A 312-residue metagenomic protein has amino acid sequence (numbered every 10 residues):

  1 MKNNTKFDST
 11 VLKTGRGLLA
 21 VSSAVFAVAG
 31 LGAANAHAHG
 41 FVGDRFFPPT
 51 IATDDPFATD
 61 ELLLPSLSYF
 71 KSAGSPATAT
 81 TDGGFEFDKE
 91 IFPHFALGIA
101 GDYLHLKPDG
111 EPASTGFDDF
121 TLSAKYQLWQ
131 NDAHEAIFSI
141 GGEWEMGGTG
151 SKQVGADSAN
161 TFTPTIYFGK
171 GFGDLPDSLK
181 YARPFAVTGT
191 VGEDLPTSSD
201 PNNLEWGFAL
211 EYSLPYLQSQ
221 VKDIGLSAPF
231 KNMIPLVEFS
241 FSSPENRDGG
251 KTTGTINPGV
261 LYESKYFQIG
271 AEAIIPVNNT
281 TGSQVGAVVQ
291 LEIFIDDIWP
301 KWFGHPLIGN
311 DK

Functional and structural regions predicted by a protein language model:
M1-F41, I298-K312: Cleavable N-terminal export/targeting peptides
H37-K312: Transmembrane beta-barrel domains of Gram-negative outer membranes and organellar outer membranes
